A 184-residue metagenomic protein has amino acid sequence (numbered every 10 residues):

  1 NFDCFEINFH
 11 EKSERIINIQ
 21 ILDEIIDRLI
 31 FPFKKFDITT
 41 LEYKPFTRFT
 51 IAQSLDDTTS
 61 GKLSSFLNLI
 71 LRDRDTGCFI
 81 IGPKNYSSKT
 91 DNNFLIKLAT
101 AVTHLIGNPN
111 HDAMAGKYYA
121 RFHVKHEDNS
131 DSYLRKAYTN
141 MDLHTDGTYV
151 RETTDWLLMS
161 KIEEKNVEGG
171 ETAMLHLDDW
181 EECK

Functional and structural regions predicted by a protein language model:
N1-K184: Non-heme Fe(II) oxygenase catalytic core, chiefly the N-lobe of the double-stranded beta-helix
